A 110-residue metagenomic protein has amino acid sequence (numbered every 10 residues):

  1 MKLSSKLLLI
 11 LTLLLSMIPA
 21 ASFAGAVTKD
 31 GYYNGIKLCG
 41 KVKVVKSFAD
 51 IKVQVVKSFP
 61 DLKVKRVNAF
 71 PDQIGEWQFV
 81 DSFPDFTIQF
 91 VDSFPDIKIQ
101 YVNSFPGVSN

Functional and structural regions predicted by a protein language model:
M1-I10: Bacterial N-terminal signal peptides that target proteins for export
I10-P19: Bacterial N-terminal signal peptides
G25-N110: Repetitive, compositionally biased segments used for assembly/scaffolding
